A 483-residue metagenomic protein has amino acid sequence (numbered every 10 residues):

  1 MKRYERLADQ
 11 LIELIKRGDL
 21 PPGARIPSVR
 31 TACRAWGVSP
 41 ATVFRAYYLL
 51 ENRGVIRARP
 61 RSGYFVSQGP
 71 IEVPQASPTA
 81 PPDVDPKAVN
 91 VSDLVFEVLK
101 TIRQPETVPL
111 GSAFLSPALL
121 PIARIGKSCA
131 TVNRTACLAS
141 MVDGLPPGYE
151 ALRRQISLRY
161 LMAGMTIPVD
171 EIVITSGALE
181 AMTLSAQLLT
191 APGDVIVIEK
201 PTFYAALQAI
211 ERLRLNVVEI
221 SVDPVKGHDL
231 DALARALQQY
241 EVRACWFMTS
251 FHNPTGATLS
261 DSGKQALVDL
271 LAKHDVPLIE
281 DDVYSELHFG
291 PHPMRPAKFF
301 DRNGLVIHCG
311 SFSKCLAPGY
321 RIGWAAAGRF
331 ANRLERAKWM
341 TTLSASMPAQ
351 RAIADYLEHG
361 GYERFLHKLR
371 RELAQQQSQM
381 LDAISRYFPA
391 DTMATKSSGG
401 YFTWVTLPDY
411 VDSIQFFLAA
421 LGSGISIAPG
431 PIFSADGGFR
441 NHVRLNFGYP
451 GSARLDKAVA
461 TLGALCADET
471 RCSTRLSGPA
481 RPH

Functional and structural regions predicted by a protein language model:
M1-A130, E335, W339-S346, H367 (+8 more regions): N-terminal basic, amphipathic alpha-helical segments
R3, D83-G177, L184, E358 (+1 more regions): N-terminal small-domain helix-loop-helix segment of the aminotransferase-like
R134-H274, I279, S285-N303, L373 (+3 more regions): Conserved core of the PLP fold type I
R302-R371: Conserved core segment of the aminotransferase class I/II
A354, L366-T392: Conserved PLP-dependent catalytic core of the aminotransferase class-I/II
F433-G437: AMP-binding (ANL) adenylation modules
